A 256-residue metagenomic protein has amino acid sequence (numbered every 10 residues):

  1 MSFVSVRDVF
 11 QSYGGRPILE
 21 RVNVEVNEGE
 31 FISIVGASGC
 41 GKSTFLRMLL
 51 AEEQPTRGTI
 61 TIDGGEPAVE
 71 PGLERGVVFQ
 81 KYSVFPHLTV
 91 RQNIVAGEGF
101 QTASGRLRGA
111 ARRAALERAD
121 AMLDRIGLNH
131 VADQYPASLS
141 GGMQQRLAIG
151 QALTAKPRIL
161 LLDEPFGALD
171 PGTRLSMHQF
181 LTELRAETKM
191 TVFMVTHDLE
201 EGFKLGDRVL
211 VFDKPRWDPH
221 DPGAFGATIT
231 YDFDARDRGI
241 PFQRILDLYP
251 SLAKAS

Functional and structural regions predicted by a protein language model:
V35-A37: The feature captures the beta-strand-to-loop junction immediately N-terminal to the Walker
L50: Helix-to-loop junction immediately C-terminal to a conserved catalytic motif
Q54, L88, V95-R113, R125: ABC-type ATPase nucleotide-binding domains, specifically the catalytic core motifs of the NBD
G65-Q80, G105-L116, P241-L246: ABC ATPase NBD coupling module
L107-V131, E183: Conserved ABC ATPase "signature" region
Y135-L139, M143: Conserved ABC ATPase signature
T154-R158: A short, proline-enriched helix->beta-strand linker immediately N-terminal to the Walker B motif in ABC-type P-loop
